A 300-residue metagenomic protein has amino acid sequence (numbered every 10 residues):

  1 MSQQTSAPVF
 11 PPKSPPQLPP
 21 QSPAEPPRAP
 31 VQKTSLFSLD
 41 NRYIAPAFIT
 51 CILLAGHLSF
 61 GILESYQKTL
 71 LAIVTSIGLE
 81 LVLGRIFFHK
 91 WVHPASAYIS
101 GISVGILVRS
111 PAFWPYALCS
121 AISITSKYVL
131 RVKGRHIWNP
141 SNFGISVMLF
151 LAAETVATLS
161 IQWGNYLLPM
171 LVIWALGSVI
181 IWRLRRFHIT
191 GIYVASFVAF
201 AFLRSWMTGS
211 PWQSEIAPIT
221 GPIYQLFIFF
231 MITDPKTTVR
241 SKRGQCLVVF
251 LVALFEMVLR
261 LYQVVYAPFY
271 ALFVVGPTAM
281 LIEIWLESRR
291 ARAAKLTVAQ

Functional and structural regions predicted by a protein language model:
M1-R28, R290-Q300: Short, intrinsically disordered terminal tails adjacent to the first/last structured region
S2-Q4, P19, P23-G84: N-terminal signal-anchor module of multipass membrane proteins
P27-F48, F200-Q300: C-terminal transmembrane helix-loop-helix hairpin of multi-pass membrane proteins
G61-T75, L107-C119, A157-L171, W212-Y224: Structural signature of hydrophobic alpha-helical transmembrane segments
L71-E80, S96-V104, P115, C119 (+13 more regions): Alpha-helical transmembrane segments in multi-pass membrane proteins
G78-K90, I122-H136, A175-R186, F229-V239: C-terminal ends of transmembrane helices
H89-W163: Membrane-interface helix-loop-helix junctions at boundaries between adjacent transmembrane segments
R135-G209, S214-I216: Long hydrophobic alpha-helical segments that form multi-pass transmembrane helix bundles in integral membrane proteins
